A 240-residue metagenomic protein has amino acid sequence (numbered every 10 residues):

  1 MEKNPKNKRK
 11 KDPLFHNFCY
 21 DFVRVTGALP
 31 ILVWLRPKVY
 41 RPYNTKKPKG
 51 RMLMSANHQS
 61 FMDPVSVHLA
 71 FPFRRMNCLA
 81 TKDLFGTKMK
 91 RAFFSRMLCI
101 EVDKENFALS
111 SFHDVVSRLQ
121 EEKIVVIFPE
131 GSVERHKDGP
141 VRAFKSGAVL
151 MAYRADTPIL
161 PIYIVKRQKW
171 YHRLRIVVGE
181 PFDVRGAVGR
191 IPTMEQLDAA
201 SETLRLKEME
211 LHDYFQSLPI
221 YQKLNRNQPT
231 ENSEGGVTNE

Functional and structural regions predicted by a protein language model:
M1-K11, S55, S66-A70: A short, flexible N-terminal coil/short beta segment enriched in small residues
E2-L14, F112-E240: Non-catalytic C-terminal accessory region of glycerolipid acyltransferases and related lyso-lipid remodeling enzymes
E2-P42, K88-M97: A transmembrane-helix-recognition feature enriched in membrane-embedded lipid enzymes and envelope glyco-/phospholipid
G27, R96-D103, S132-R135: Short, basic, glycine/proline-bearing loop/turn elements
P30, F71, F94, R118 (+1 more regions): A generic structural signal for well-ordered alpha-helical segments
Y43, F107, V165: Residue-level "edge-of-site" marker
Y43-K47, V116-S117: Short amphipathic alpha-helix with an adjacent loop that forms part of the alpha/beta core around
K46-N106: Catalytic core of membrane glycerolipid acyltransferases/transacylases, capturing the structured, soluble-facing
